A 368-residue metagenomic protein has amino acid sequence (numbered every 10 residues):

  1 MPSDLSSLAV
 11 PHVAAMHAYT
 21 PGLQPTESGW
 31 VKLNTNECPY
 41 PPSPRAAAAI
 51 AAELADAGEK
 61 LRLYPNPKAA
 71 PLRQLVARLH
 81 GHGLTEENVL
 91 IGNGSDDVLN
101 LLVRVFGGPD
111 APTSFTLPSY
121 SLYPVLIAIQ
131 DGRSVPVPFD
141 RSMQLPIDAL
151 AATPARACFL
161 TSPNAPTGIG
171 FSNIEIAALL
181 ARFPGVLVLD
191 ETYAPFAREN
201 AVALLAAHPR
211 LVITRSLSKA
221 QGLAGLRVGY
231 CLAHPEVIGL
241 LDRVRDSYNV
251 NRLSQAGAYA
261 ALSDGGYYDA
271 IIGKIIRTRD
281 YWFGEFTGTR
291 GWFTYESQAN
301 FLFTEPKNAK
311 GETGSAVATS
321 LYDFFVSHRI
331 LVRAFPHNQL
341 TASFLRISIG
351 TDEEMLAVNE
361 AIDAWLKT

Functional and structural regions predicted by a protein language model:
P2-G94, L101: N-terminal small-domain helix-loop-helix segment of the aminotransferase-like
V13, A18-P21, E296-A299, V326-I349: Conserved PLP cofactor-binding pocket of PLP-dependent enzymes
S43, R210-G288, W292-Y295: PLP-dependent aminotransferase class I/II
E59-R182, Y193-V212: Conserved core of the PLP fold type I
E87, I213, R290-F293, I330-P336: A short linear hydrophobic-aromatic micro-motif
I275-I276, F286-H328, I349: Conserved PLP-binding catalytic core of the aspartate aminotransferase-like
G314, S327-H328, H337-T368: PLP-dependent enzyme catalytic core of the Aspartate aminotransferase-like
